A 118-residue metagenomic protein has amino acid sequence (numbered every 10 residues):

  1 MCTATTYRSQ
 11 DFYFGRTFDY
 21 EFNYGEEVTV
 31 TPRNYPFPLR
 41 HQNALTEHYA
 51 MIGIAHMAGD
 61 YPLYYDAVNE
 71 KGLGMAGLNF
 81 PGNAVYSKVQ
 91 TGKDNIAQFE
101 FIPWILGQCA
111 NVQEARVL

Functional and structural regions predicted by a protein language model:
M1-K93: A contiguous strand-loop segment
T91-L118: Alpha/propeptide regions of enzymes that mature by internal proteolysis
